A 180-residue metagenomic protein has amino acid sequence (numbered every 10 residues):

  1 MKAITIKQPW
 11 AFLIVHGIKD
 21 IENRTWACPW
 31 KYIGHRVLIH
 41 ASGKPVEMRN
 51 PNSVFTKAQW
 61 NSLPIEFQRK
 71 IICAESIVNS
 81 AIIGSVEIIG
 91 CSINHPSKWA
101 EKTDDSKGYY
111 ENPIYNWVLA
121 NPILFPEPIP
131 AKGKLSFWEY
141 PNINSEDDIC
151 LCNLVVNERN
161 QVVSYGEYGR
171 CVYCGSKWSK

Functional and structural regions predicted by a protein language model:
M1-D147, K177: Structured alpha/beta reader/binder surfaces that contact nucleic acids or chromatin modification marks
A120, C152-V155: Compositionally biased amphipathic helical and low-complexity segments enriched in hydrophobic
A120, G169-C171: A short beta-strand signature
L124-F125, N157-R159: Low-complexity, intrinsically disordered Gly/Pro/Thr-rich segments
D147, Y165-G166: Flanking scaffold residues of small Cys/His-coordinated metal-binding clusters
D147-C150, C171-C174: Short cysteine-rich clusters marking metal-coordination/redox-active sites
L154-N157, V163, K177-W178: Cys/His-rich microdomains that often coordinate metals
